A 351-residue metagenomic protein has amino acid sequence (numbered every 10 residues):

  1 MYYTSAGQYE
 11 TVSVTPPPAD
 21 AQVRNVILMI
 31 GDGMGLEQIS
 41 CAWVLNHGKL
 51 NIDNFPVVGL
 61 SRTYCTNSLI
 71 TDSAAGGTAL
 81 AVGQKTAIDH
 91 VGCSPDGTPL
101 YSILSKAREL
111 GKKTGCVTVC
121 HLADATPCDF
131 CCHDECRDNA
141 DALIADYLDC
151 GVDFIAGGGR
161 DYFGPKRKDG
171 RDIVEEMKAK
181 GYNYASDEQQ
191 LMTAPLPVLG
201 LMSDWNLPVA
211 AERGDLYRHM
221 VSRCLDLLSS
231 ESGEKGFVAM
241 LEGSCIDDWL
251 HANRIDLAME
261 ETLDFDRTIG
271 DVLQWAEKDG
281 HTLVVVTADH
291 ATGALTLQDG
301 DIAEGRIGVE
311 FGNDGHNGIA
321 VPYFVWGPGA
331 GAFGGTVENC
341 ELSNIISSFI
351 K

Functional and structural regions predicted by a protein language model:
Y3-G159, F163-K166, I173-L191, A291-K351: N-terminal catalytic scaffold of extracellular/periplasmic and nuclease hydrolases that process anionic headgroups
L28, G200-M202, V238-E242, V285: Structural motif
L36, L263-I302: Metal-dependent active-site segment of extracytoplasmic phospho-/sulfohydrolases and closely related
L80-I88, L199-A210, D247-A252, F324-P328: Gly-rich Lys/Arg/Thr-decorated short loops/hinges at beta-loop-alpha junctions or inter-strand turns that position
S94, Y184-V221: Functional beta-strand-loop-alpha-helix junction segments that form "active/interaction loops" within catalytic
L104-R108, Q190-M192, V221-G233: Short amphipathic alpha-helices and their capping/turn segments at secondary-structure boundaries
A125-C131, D204-L207, C224, S229-D271: Active-site His/acidic residue clusters
L257-W275, E304-N317: Gly/Ser/Thr-rich active-site loops/lids in small-molecule metabolic enzymes that frequently grip phosphoryl groups
